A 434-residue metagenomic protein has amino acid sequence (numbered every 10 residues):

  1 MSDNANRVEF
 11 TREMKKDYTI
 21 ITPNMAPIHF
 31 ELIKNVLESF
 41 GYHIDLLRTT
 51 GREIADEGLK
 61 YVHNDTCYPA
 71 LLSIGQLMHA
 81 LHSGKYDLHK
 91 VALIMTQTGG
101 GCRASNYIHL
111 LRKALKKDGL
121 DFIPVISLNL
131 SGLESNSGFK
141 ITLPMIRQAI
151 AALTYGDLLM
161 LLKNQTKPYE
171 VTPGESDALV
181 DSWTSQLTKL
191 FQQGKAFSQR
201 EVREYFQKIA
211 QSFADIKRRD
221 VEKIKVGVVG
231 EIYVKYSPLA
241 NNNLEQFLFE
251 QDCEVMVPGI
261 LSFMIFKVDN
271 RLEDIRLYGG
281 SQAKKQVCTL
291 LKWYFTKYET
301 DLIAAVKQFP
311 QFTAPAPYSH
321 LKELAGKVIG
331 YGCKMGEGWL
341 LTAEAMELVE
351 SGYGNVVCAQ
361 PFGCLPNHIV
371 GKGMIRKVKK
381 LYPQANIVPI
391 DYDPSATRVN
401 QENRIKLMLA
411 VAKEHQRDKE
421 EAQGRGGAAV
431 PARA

Functional and structural regions predicted by a protein language model:
M1-A434: An N-terminal assembly and electron-transfer interface module characteristic of large anaerobic redox and radical
